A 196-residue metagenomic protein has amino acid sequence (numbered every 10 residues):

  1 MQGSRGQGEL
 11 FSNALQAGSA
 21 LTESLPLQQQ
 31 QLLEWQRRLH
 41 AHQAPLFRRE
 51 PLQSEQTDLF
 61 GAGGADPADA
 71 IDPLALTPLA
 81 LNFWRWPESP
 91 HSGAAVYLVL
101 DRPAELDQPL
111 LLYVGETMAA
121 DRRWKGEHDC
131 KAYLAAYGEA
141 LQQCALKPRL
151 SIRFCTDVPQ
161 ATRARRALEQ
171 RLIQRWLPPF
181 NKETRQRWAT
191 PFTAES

Functional and structural regions predicted by a protein language model:
M1-M118, T162-A167, T190-S196: GIY-YIG nuclease catalytic motif and its immediate N-terminal context
S19, Q43, A132-Y133, L141 (+4 more regions): Amphipathic alpha-helical interaction segments
A80-F83, H128, T184: Solvent-exposed, flexible loop/coil residues
S89, A119-R166: Conserved short loop/helix modules at catalytic or binding sites in compact beta-alpha or helix-hairpin-helix contexts
Y97-V99, I152, L172: Generic structural hydrophobic/aromatic packing signal, biased to beta-strands
C155-S196: Structure-specific nucleic-acid interaction/processing domains
